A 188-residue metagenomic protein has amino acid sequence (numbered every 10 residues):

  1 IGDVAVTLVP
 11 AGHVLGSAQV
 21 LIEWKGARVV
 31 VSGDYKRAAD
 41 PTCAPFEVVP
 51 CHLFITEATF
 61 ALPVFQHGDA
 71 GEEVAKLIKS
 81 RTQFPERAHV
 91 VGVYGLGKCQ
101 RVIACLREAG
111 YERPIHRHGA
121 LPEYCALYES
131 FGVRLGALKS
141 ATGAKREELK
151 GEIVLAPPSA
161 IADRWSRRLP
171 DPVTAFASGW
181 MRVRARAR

Functional and structural regions predicted by a protein language model:
I1-A88, V93-G97, E108: His/Asp/Glu-rich metal-coordinating catalytic cores of metallo-dependent phosphodiesterases/hydrolases acting on
R28-V29, H52-F54, A88, P114 (+2 more regions): Structural motif
Y35-R37, T59-A61, G119-P122, S178-R182: Short, acidic/turn-prone active-site loops that include or flank metal/cofactor- and phosphate-binding residues
D40-T42, V64-Q66, E123-F131, R184-A187: Short, charged, surface-exposed secondary-structure boundary motifs
C43-A44, I103-A104, S166-L169: Short amphipathic alpha-helical segments
E57, G92, H118, P157 (+1 more regions): Conserved residues at the C-terminal ends of beta-strands
E73-H89, V93-K150: Hard-cation-handling environments
E108, S130-V133, K139-R188: C-terminal regulatory/interaction regions
